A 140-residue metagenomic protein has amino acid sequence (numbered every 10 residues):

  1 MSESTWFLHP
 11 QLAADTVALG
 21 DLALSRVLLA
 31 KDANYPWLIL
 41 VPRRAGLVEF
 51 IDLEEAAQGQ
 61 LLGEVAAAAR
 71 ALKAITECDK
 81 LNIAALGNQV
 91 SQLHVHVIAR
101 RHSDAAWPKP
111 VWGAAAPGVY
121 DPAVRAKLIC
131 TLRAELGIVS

Functional and structural regions predicted by a protein language model:
M1-S140: HIT superfamily nucleotide-processing domains
